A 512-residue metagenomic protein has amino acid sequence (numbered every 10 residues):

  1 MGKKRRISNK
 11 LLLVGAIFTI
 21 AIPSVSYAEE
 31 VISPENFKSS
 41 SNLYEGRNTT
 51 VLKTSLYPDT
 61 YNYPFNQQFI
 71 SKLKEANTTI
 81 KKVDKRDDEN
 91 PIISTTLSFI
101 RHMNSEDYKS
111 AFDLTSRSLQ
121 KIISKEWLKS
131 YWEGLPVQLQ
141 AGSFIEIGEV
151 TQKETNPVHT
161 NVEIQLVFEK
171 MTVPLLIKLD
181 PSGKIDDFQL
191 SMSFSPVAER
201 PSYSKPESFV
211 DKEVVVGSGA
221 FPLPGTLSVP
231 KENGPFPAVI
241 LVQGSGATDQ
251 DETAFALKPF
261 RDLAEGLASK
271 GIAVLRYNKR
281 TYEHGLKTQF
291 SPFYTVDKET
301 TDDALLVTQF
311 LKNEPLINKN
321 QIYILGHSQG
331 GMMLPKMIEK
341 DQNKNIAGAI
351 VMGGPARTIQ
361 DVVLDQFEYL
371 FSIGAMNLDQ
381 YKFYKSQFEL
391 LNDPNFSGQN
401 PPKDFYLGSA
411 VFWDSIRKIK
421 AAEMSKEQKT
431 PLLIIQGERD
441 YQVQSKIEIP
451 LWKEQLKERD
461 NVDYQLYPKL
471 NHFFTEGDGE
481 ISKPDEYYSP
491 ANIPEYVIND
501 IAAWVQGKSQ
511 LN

Functional and structural regions predicted by a protein language model:
D84, S94, K109-P157: Short solvent-exposed beta->alpha transition segments
S195-N233: N-terminal cap/lid segment of alpha/beta-hydrolase-fold proteins
V242-I272, R276-K298, L370-F371, E476-E486: Cap/lid segment of the alpha/beta-hydrolase catalytic domain
F293-E314: Alpha/beta-hydrolase active-site loop
G348-E427: Accessory cap/linker subdomain of secreted extracellular hydrolases
Q428, I434-Q436: Short beta-strand/loop motif that positions the catalytic acidic residue of the alpha/beta-hydrolase fold
Q444-Q455: Short alpha-helix in the alpha/beta-hydrolase fold that links the catalytic acid
F473, G479-N512: Catalytic active-site module of serine/aspartate enzymes centered on a nucleophile-bearing elbow/loop
